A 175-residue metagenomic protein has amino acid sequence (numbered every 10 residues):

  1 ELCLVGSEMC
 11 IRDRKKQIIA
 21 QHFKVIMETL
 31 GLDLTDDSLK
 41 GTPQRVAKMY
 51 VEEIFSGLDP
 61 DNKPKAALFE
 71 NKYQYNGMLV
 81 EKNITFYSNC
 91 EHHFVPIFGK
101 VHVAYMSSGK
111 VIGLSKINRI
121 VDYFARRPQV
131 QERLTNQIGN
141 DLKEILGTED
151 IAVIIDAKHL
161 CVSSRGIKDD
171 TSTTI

Functional and structural regions predicted by a protein language model:
E1-I11: Single conserved hydrophobic/aromatic residue that forms the stacking wall/gate of nucleotide- or nucleobase-binding
S7, I151-I175: Short terminal or interdomain "cap/linker" segment that borders an active site or interface and mediates
R12-S56, E132, G139: N-terminal auxiliary interaction/assembly segments of multi-subunit proteins
Q17, V111-S115, P128-N136: Short, amphipathic alpha-helical segments
P43-M49, K143, K158-S164: Beta-rich nucleic-acid/ligand-interaction surfaces
D61-Y123: Active-site-adjacent structural patch at catalytic or cofactor/ligand-binding sites
T85, G109-K110, N140-D141, D156-C161 (+1 more regions): Short acidic/polar capping segments at secondary-structure boundaries
D122-K158: Well-ordered alpha/beta subsegment
